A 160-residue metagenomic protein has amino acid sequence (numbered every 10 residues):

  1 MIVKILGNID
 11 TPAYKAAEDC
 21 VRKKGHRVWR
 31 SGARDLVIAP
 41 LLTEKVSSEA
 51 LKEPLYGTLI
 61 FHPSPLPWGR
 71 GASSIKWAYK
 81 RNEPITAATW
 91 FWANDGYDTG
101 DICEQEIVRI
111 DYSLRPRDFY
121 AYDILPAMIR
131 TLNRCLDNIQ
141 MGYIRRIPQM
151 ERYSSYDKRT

Functional and structural regions predicted by a protein language model:
I2-D19: N-terminal beta1-alpha1 ligand-phosphate binding loop
I2-K4, L42-R159: Donor/substrate-binding cores of folate-linked one-carbon enzymes
A17-R22, A50-L51: A generic structural signal for well-ordered alpha-helical segments
K23-G25, L55: A generic structural signal for alpha->beta connector loops
G25-R34: Short acidic low-complexity segments
A39: Phosphate-centric recognition/catalysis
